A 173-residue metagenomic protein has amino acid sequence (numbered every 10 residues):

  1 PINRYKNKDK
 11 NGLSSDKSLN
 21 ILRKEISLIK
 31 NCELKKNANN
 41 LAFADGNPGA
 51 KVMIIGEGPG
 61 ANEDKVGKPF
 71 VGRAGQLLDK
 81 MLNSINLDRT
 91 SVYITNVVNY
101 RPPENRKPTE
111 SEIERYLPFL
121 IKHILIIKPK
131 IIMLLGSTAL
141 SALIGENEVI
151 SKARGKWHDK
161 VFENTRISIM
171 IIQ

Functional and structural regions predicted by a protein language model:
P1-Q173: A polyanion-binding, active-site-adjacent surface
